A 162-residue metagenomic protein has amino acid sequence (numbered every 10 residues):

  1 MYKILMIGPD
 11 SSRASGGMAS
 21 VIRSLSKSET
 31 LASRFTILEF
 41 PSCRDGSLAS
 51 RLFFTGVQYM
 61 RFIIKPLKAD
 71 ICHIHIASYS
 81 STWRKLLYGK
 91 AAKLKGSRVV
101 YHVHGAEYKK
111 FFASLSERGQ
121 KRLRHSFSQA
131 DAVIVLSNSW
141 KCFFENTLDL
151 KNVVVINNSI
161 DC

Functional and structural regions predicted by a protein language model:
M1-C43: N-terminal subdomain of nucleotide-sugar transferases
L38-I64, H73-K85: A short, charged, and often flexible helix/loop element on the N-terminal side of the glycosyltransferase catalytic
D70-I71, A132: Structural motif
A77-S81, S97-E117, A132: A short, histidine- and acid-enriched strand-loop-helix "catalytic/donor-clamping" loop that lines the nucleotide-sugar
Y88, L94-K95, E117-A132: Membrane-proximal helix-turn-helix segments that form the acceptor-binding/catalytic region of lipid-linked
K95-V99, L150-K151: A short helix->loop->beta-strand "cap" motif at the edges of active sites that frequently abuts
S128-S137, V154: A short beta-strand/loop micro-motif in the catalytic core of glycosyltransferases that engages the nucleotide-sugar
S139, S159: Carbohydrate-associated surface elements
